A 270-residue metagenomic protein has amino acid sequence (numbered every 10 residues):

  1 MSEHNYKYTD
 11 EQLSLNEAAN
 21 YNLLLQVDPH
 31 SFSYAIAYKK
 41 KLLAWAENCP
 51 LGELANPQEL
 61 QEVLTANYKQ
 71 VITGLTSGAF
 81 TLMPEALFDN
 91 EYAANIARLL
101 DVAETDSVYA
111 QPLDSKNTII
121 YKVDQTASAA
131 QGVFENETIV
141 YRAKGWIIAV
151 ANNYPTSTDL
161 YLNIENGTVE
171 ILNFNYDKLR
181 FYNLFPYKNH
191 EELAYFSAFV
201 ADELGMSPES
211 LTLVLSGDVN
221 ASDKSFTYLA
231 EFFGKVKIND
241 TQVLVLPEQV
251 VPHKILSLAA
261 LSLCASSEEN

Functional and structural regions predicted by a protein language model:
M1-N270: Hydrophobic/aromatic-enriched cytosolic interaction surfaces used to assemble or bind macromolecules
